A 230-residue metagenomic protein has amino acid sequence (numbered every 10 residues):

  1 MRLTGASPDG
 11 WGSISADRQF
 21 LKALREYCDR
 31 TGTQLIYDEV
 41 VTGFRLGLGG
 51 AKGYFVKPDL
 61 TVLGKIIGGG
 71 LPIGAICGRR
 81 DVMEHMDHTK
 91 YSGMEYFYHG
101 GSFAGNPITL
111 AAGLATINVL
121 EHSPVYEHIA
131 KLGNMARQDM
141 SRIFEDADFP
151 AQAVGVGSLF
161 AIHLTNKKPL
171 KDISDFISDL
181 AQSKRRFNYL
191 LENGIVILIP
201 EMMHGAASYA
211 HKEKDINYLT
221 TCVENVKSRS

Functional and structural regions predicted by a protein language model:
M1-S230: Conserved N-terminal phosphate-binding loop of PLP-dependent enzymes in the Aspartate aminotransferase
